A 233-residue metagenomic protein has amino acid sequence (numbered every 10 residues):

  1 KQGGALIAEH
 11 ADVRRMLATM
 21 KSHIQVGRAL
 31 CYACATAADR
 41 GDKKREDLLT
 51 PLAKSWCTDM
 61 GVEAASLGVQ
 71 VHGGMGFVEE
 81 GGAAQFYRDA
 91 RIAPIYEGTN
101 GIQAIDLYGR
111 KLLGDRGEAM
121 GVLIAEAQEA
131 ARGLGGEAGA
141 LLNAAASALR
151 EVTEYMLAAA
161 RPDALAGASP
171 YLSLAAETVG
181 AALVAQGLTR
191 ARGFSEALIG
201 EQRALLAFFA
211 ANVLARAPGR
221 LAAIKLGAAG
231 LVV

Functional and structural regions predicted by a protein language model:
K1-M16, S22: Terminal amphipathic helices with adjacent charged low-complexity linkers/tails
R15, T19-S22, L52-S55, A144 (+1 more regions): DHp/HisKA dimerization-phosphoacceptor four-helix bundle of two-component histidine kinases and homologous
H23-V26, L30-A33, M60, A64 (+4 more regions): Amphipathic, well-ordered alpha-helical segments in soluble domains
Q25-K54, Q70, T153-A168, T189-A197: C-terminal helix-coil-helix/basic helical segment that borders enzyme active sites and/or dimer interfaces and provides
T36, S66, G109-R110, L183-T189: Short glycine/serine- and small hydrophobic-enriched flexible loop segments
A37, G109-K111, A127-A131: Well-ordered alpha-helical scaffold segments within catalytic/enzyme domains
K44-A125, A197, A204, F208-V232: Alpha-helix capping/hinge segments and adjacent helical runs
G114, A130-V233: C-terminal amphipathic alpha-helical interaction region
